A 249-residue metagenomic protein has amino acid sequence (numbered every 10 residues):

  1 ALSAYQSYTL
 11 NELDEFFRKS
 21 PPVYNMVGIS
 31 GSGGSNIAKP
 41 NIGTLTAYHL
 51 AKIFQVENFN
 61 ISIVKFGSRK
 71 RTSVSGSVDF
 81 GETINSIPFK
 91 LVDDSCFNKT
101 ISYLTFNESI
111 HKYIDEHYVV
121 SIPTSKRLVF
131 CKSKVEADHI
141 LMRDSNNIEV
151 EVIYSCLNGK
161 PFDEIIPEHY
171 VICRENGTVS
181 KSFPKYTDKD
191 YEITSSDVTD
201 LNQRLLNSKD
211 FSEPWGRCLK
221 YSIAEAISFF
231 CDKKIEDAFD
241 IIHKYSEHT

Functional and structural regions predicted by a protein language model:
L2: Catalytic-site microenvironment of enzymes that process N-acetyl-hexosamine-containing cell-wall polysaccharides
Y5-R71: Active-site cofactor/substrate anionic-group-binding motifs, chiefly glycine- and Lys/Arg-rich phosphate-binding loops
Q6, E12-E15, S35, I87-T249: Glycine-rich anion-binding loops and their surrounding alpha/beta cores
A47-A51, V78, E225: Short glycine-/small-residue-rich flexible loop motifs, especially phosphate/cofactor-binding loops
K52-V56, T83, F229-F230: Residues at alpha-helix termini
I53, G81, D115-V119: Long, structured protein-protein interaction/assembly regions in large complexes
S68-S73, S95-N98: Short, glycine/charge-rich beta-strand/loop segments that flank catalytic centers and engage negatively charged groups
K70-P88: Active-site-proximal loop->helix
